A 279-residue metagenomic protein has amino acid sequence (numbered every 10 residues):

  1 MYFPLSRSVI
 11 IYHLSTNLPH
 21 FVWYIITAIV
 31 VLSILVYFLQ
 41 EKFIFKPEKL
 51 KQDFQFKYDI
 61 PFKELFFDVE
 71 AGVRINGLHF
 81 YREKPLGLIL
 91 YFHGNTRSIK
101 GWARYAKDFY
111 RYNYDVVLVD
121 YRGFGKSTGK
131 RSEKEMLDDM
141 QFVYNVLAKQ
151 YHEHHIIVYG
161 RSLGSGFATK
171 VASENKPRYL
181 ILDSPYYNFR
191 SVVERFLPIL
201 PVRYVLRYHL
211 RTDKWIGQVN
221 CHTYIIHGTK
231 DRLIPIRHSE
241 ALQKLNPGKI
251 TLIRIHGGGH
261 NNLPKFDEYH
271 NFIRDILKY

Functional and structural regions predicted by a protein language model:
F21-D68: An N-terminal hydrophobic leader/cap segment in hydrolases
E70-V146, R161: Membrane-embedded segments
Y105, T212, C221, P235-K244: Short alpha-helix in the alpha/beta-hydrolase fold that links the catalytic acid
H152-S162: Alpha/beta-hydrolase fold nucleophile elbow
P177, I181-S191, Y208-T212, G258: Active-site nucleophile loop of the alpha/beta-hydrolase fold
V219, I225-H227, D231: Short beta-strand/loop motif that positions the catalytic acidic residue of the alpha/beta-hydrolase fold
K230-I234, H260-N261: Acidic catalytic loop of the alpha/beta-hydrolase fold
G258-E268: Catalytic histidine-centered segment of alpha/beta-hydrolase-like enzymes
